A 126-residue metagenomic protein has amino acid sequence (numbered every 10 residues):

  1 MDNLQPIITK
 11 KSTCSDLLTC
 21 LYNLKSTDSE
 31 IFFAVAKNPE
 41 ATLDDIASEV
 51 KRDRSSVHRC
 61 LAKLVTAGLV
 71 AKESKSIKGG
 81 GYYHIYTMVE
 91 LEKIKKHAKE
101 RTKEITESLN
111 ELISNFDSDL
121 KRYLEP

Functional and structural regions predicted by a protein language model:
P6-L21: Short, Lys/Arg-enriched N-terminal segment that forms or immediately precedes the first helix of a structured domain
L17-T27, T42, A71-H97: Short, cationic-aromatic polyanion-contact patches
S29-F33: Pre-recognition alpha-helix immediately N-terminal to the DNA-recognition helix within helix-turn-helix or winged-helix
D45-E49, L64: A short acidic, leucine-rich amphipathic alpha-helix
G68: Glycine-centered, phosphate/nucleic-acid-interacting loop/turn motifs that mediate DNA/RNA or nucleotide
L91-P126: Amphipathic alpha-helical dimerization/coiled-coil segments that flank or bridge DNA-binding/regulatory modules
